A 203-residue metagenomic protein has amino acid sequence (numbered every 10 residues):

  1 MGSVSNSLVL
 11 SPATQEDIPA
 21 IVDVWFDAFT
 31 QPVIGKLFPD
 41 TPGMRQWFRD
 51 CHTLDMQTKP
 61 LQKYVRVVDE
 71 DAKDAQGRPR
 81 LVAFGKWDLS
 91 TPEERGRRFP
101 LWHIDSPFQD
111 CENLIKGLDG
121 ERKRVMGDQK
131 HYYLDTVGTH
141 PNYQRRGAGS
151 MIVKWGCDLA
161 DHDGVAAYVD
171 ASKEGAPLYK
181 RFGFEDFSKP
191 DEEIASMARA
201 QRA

Functional and structural regions predicted by a protein language model:
M1-V9, R95, R202-A203: Eukaryotic N-terminal low-complexity, Ser/Thr- and Lys/Arg-rich leader segments that predominantly function as
L8-D23: A short beta-loop-alpha structural element at the N-terminal edge of CoA-dependent acyl/N-acetyltransferase catalytic
D23-P39, D55-M56, E94: Helix-loop element at the rim of GNAT/NAT acetyltransferase active sites that forms part of the acceptor-substrate
F38-Y64, V68-Q76, K123: Active-site rim helix/loop that mediates acceptor-substrate recognition in acyltransferases
D74-Q144, D191-S196, R202: Conserved acyl-donor/pantetheine-binding loop and adjacent beta-alpha core of acyl/acetyltransferases and related
K130-Y133, L159-S172: Conserved GNAT acetyl-CoA-binding A-motif
T139, R145-D158: Conserved acetyl-CoA-binding loop-helix of GNAT-fold acetyltransferases
S150, H162-G164, K173-P190: Conserved active-site alpha-helix within GNAT-family acetyltransferase domains
